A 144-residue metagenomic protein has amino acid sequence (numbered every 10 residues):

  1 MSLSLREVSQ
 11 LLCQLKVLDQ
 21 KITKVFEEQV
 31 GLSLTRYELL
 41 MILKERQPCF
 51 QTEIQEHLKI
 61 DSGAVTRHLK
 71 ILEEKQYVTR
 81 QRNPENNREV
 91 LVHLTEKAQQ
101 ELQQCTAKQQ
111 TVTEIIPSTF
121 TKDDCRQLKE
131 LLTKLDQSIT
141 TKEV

Functional and structural regions predicted by a protein language model:
M1-S4, K122-V144: C-terminal regulatory/oligomerization modules of transcriptional regulators
M1-V30: N-terminal leader segment of winged-helix/HTH proteins
K16, M41-E45, T106, T133: Short, locally clustered residues in the helix-turn-helix/winged-helix DNA-binding domain
D19-I22, F26, L102-C105, Q109 (+2 more regions): Hydrophobic recognition helices of helix-based DNA-binding modules
Q20, Q51, D61, T66-E73 (+2 more regions): A broad helix-preferring feature
I22-A64, V144: N-terminal helix-turn-helix DNA-binding core of bacterial DNA-binding proteins
M41, R67, E130: DNA-binding alpha-helical recognition surfaces that contact promoter or target DNA
K70-E130: Charged, amphipathic alpha-helical coiled-coil/dimerization segments
